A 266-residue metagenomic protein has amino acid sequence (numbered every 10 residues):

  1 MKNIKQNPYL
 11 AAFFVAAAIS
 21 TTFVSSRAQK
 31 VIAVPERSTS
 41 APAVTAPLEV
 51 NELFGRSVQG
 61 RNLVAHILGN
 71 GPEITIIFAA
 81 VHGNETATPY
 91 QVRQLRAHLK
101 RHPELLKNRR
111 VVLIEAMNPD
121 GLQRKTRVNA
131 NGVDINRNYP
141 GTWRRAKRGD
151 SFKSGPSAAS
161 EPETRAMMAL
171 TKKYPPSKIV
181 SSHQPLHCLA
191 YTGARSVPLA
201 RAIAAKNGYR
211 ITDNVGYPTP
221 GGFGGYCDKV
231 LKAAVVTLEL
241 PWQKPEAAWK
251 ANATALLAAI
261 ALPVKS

Functional and structural regions predicted by a protein language model:
N3-F13: Bacterial N-terminal signal peptides that target proteins for export
F13-L63: Short glycine- and acidic-rich boundary segments immediately preceding or forming the N-terminal edge of structured
V58, P72, I76-F78, T86-V215 (+4 more regions): Active-site/substrate-binding loop(s) of hydrolase catalytic cores
G60-L63, P218-Y226: Alpha-helical scaffolding within the catalytic cores of extracellular/periplasmic polymer-degrading hydrolases
V64-P72: Short beta-strand-to-loop junctions in surface cap/lid or active-site-entrance loops
E85-T86, E246: Loop/helix-junction capping segments adjacent to catalytic residues or to phosphate/diphosphate-binding pockets
K244-S266: His/Asp/Glu-rich mid-to-C-terminal helical/loop segments that flank catalytic regions of hydrolases
